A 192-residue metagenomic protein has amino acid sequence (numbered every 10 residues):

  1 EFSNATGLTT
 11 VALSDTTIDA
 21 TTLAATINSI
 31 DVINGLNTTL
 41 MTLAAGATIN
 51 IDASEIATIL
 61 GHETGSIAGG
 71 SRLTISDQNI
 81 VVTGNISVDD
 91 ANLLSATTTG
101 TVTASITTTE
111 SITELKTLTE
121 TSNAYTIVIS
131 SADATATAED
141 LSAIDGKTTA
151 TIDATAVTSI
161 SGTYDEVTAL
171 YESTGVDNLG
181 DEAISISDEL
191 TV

Functional and structural regions predicted by a protein language model:
E1-V192: Solvent-exposed, low-complexity segments and loops of surface/extracellular structural proteins
